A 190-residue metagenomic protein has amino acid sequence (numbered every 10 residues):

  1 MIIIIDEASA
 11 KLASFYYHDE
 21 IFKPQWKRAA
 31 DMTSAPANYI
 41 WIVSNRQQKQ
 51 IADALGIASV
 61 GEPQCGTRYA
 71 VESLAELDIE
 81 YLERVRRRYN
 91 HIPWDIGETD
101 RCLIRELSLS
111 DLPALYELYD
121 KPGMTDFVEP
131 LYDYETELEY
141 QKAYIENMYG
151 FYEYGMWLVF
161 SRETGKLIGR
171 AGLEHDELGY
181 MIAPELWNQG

Functional and structural regions predicted by a protein language model:
M1-G97: Asp-based, Mg2+/Mn2+-dependent phosphohydrolase catalytic module
I2-I4, L12, Y69-E185: GNAT-family acyltransferases
L186-G190: Conserved acetyl-CoA pyrophosphate-binding loop and the N-cap/start of the following alpha-helix in GNAT-like
